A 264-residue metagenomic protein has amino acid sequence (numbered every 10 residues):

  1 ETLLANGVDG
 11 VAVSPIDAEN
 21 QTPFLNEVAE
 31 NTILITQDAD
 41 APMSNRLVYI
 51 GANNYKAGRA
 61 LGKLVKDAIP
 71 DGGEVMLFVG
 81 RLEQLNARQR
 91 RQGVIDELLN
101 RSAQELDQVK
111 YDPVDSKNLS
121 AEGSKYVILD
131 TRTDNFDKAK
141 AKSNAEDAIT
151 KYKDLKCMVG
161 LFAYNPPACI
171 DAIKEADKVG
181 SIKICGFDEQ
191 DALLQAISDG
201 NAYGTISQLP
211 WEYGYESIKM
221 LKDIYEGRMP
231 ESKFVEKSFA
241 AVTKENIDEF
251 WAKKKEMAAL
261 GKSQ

Functional and structural regions predicted by a protein language model:
E1-Q264: A residue-level marker of the well-folded mature domains of exported/periplasmic proteins
